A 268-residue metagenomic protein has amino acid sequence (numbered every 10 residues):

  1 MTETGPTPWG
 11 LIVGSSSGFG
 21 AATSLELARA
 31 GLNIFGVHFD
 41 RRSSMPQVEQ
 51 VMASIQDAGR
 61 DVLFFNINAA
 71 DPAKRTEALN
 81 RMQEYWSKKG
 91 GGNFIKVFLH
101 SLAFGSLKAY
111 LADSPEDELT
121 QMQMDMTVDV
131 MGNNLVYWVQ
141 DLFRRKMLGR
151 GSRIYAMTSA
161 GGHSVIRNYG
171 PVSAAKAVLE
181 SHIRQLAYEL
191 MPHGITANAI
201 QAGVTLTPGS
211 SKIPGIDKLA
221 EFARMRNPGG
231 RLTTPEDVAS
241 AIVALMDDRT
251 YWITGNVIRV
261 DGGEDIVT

Functional and structural regions predicted by a protein language model:
T2-V97, F104-E116, M122, K212: Short-chain dehydrogenase/reductase
L27, L190, L245: Aromatic pocket-lining residues of Rossmann-like dinucleotide-binding sites
Q47, N168-P171, P192, A199-N227 (+1 more regions): A glycine/serine/threonine-rich, flexible loop-to-helix segment that serves as the NAD(P) cofactor-binding "lid"
A103-P192, V204-L206: Catalytic loop of short-chain dehydrogenase/reductase
M191, T196, I253-G255: Short, small/polar-rich loop/turn modules that mediate ligand/substrate recognition or access, typified
T196-L206, M246, R259-D261: Conserved SDR Rossmann-fold cofactor-binding beta-strand/turn motif
N227-V238: A conserved structural motif in NAD(P)-dependent oxidoreductases
V243, T254-T268: Short C-terminal tail/terminal secondary-structure segment of NAD(P)H-dependent dehydrogenase/reductase domains
